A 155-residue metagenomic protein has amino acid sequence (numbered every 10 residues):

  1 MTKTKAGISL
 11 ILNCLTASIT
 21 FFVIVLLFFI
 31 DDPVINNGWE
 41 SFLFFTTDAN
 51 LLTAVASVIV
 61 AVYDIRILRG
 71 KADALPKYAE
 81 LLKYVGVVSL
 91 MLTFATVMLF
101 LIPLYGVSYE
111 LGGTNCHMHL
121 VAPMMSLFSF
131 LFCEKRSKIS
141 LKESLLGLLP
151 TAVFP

Functional and structural regions predicted by a protein language model:
M1-P155: Aromatic-rich, lipid-facing transmembrane alpha helices and their immediate juxtamembrane interface loops in integral
